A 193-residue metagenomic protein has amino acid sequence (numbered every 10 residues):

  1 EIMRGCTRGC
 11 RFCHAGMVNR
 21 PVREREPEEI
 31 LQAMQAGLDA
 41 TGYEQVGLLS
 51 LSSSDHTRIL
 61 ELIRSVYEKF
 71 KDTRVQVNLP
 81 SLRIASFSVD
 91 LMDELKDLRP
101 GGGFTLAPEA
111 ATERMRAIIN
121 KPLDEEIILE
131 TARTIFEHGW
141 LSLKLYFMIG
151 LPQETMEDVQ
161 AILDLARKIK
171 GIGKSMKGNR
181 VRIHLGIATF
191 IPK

Functional and structural regions predicted by a protein language model:
E1-E28: Canonical Radical SAM [4Fe-4S] cluster-binding loop centered on the CxxxCxxC motif and its immediate flanking residues
Q35-H184, P192: Conserved SAM/AdoMet-binding glycine-rich loop
T189: Aromatic-lined, polymer-binding surfaces characteristic of secreted/periplasmic polysaccharide-degrading enzymes
